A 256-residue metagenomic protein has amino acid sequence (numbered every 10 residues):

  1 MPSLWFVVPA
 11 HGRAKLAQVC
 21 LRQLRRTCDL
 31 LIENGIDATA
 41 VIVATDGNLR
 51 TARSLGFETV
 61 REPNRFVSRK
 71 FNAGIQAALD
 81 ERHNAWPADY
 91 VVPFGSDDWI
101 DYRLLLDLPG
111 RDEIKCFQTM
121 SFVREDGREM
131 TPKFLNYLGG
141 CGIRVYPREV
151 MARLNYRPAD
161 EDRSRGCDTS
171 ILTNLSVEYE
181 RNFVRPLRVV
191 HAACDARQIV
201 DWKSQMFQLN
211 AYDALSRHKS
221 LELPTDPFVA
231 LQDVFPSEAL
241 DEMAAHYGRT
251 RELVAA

Functional and structural regions predicted by a protein language model:
S3-W5, S170: Cell-envelope/extracellular polymer assembly enzymes that use nucleotide-activated donors
R13-L30: Short, well-formed alpha-helical segments that are part of the catalytic scaffolds of diverse glycosyltransferases
C20, E161-A256: C-terminal catalytic/acceptor-binding lobe
N64-R82: Glycine-rich, basic loop-to-helix element that forms the pyrophosphate-binding segment of sugar-nucleotide handling
A85-W99: Short beta-strand-to-loop acidic/aromatic patch adjacent to the donor-nucleotide binding site
G95-P109: Acidic donor-binding/catalytic loop of UDP-sugar-dependent glycosyltransferases, especially processive GT2
I114-E129: Short beta-strand-to-loop element that shapes/binds the nucleotide-sugar donor at the catalytic cleft/hinge
G127-Y146: A recurrent flexible, glycine/aromatic-enriched loop bordering the glycosyltransferase active site that acts as
